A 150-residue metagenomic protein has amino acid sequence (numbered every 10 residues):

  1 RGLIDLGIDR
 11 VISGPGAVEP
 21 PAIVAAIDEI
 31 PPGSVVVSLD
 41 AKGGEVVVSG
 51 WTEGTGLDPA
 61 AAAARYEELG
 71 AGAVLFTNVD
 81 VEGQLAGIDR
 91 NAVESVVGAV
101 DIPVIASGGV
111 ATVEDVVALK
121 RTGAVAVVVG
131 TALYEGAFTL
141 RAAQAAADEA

Functional and structural regions predicted by a protein language model:
R1-E82: Conserved anion-binding
R1-R10, A22, N91-V129, A143: Catalytic cores of alpha/beta
E19-A41, L85-T112, A147-E149: Alpha-helix-loop-beta-strand connector modules within alpha/beta enzyme cores
E53, G83-Q84, A106, Y134: Residue-level marker of alpha-helix boundaries and capping positions
G83-L85, V113-V116, E135-F138: Short active-site-adjacent structural elements
A132-A150: Short, basic/aromatic-enriched C-terminal tail that caps enzymatic domains
